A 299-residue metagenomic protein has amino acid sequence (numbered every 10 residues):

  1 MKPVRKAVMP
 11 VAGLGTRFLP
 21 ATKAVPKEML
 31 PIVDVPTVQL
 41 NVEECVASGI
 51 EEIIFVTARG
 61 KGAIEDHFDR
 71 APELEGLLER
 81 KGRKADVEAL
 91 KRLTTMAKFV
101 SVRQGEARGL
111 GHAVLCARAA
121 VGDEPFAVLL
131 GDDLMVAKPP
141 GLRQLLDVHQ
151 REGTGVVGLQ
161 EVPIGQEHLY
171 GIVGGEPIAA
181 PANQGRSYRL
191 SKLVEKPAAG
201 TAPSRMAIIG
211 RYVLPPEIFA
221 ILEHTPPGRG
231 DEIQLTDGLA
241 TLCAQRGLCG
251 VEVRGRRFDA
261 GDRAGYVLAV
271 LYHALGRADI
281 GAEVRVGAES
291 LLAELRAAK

Functional and structural regions predicted by a protein language model:
M1-A7, A282-E289: Positively charged, low-complexity intrinsically disordered leader regions
K2-R80, Q104, P139-Q144: N-terminal glycine-rich phosphate-binding loop and ensuing alpha1 helix
K6, E51-I53, K98, P125 (+3 more regions): Residues at the starts of beta-strands that form the adenosine-phosphate
T37-N41, H112-C116, G238: Well-ordered alpha-helical segments embedded in enzymatic catalytic cores
L74-E79, K84-E176, L214-P216, L222-T225: Conserved beta-loop-beta/alpha segment of the NTase-like Rossmann-fold superfamily that binds/positions NTPs
A127, L146-Q150, P177-V286: Catalytic-core segments of class I nucleotidyltransferases/pyrophosphorylases that form NMP-activated intermediates
